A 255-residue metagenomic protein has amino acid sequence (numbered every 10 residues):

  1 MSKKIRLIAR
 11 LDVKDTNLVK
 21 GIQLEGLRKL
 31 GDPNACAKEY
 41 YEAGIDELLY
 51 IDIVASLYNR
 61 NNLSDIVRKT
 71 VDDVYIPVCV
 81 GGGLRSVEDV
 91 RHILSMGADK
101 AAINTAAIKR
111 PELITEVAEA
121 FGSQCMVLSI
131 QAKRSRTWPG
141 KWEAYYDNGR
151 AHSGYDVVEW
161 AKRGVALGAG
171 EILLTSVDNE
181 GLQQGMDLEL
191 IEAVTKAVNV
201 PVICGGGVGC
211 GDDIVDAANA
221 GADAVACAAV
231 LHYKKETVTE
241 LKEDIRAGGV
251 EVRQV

Functional and structural regions predicted by a protein language model:
R6-R10, E47, Y75-C79, D99-A102 (+5 more regions): Structural preference for beta-strand elements that scaffold enzyme active sites
D12, Y40, L48, V80 (+7 more regions): Conserved, mostly hydrophobic/aromatic
V13-D15, V19-K20, L24, A98-L174 (+2 more regions): Conserved anion-binding
E47-D65, T105, L173-G185: Glycine-rich, proline-tolerant flexible connector loops at the mouths of alpha/beta enzymes
V54, N62-C125, A247-G248: Glycine/small-residue-rich loop that forms an oxyanion/phosphate-binding "nest" at active or ligand-binding sites
N61-R68, P111, G154-V158, Q184-E192: Charged helix-capping and loop-helix junction motifs
V74, V78-K100, E189-V225: Catalytic cores of alpha/beta
I114-F121, V215-V255: C-terminal helical cap(s) of enzyme catalytic domains, especially alpha/beta-barrels
